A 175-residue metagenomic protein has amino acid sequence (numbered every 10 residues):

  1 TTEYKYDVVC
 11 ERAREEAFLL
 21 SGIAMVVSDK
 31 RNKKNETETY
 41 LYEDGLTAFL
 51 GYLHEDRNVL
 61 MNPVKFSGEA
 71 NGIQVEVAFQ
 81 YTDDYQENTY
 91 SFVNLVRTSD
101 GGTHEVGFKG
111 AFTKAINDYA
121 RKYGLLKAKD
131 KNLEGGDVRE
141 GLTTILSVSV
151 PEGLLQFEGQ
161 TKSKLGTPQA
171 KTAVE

Functional and structural regions predicted by a protein language model:
D7, R14-E16, G22-S163: GHKL/Histidine-kinase-like ATPase module
P168-E175: Long, non-coiled-coil amphipathic alpha-helical linker/lever segments that couple catalytic cores to other domains
